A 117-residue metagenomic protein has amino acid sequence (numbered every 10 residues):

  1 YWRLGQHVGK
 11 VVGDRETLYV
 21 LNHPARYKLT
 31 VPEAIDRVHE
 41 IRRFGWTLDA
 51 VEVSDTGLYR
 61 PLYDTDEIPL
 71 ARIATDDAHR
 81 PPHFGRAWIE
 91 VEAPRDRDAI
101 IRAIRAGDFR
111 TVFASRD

Functional and structural regions predicted by a protein language model:
Y1-A34: Divalent metal-binding pocket/active-site signature
G9, Y27-D117: Charged catalytic cores and adjacent phosphate/nucleic-acid-binding surfaces used for phosphate/nucleic-acid chemistry
